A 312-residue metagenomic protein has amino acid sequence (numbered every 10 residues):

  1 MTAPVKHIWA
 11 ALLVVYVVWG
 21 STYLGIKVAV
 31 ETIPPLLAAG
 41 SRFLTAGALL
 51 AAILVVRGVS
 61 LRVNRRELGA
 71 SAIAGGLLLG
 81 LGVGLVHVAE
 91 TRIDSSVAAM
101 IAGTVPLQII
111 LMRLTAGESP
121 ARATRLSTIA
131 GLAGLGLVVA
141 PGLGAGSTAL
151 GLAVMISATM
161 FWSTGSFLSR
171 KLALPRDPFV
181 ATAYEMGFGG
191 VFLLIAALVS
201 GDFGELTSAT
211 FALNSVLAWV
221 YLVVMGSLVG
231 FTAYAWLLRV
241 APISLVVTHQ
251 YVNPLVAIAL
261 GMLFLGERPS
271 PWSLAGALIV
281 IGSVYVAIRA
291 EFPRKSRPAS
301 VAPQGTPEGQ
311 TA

Functional and structural regions predicted by a protein language model:
M1-V14, A48-I73, G117-L126, L143-L150 (+4 more regions): Membrane-interface interhelical linkers
Y16-G20, A74-V83, V105, L135 (+7 more regions): Transmembrane alpha-helical core positions of polytopic small-molecule transporters
V17-A48, V88, D94-S96, T164-V191 (+2 more regions): Juxtamembrane helix-loop-helix junctions in multi-pass membrane proteins
V18, T22-I26, A51-A102, L135-V139 (+1 more regions): Specific transmembrane alpha-helical segments of multi-pass solute transporters/efflux pumps, especially DMT/EamA
E31-L81, P106-M112, F161-L168, A183-F203 (+2 more regions): Transmembrane alpha-helices of multi-pass small-molecule transport proteins
L37-A48, L78, V86-S119, R125 (+2 more regions): Specific alpha-helical transmembrane segments that line the substrate/conduction pathway and gating interfaces
A39-S41, A98-T104, L168-V191, V223 (+1 more regions): Helix-helix packing/entry segments at the starts of transmembrane helices
L50, T104, P120-P141, T159 (+4 more regions): Hydrophobic transmembrane alpha-helices of multi-pass small-molecule transport proteins
